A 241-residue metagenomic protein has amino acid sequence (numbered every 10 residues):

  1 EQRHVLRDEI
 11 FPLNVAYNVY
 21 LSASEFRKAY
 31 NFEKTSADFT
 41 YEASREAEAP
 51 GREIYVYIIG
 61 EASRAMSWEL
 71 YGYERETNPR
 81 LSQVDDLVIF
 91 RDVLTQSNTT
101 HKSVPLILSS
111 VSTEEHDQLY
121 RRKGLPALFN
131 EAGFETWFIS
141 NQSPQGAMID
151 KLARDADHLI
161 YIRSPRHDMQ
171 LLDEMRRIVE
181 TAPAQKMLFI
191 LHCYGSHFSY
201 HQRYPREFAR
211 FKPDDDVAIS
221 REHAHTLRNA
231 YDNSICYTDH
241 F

Functional and structural regions predicted by a protein language model:
Q2-Y57, A62-A218: Active-site-proximal alpha/beta segments of enzymes that process anionic O-linked groups
V56-Y57, S234-F241: Metal-dependent active-site segment of extracytoplasmic phospho-/sulfohydrolases and closely related
L106, A218-N229: Short glycine/proline-rich turn/loop motifs
T113, I160-S164, H225-I235: Surface-exposed cleft-lining segments at the edges of enzyme active sites
